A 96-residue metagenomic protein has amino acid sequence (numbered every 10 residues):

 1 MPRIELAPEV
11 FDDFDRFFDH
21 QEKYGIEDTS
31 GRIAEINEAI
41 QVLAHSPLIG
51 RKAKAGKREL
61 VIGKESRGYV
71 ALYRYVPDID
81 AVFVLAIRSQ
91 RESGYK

Functional and structural regions predicted by a protein language model:
M1-R58, K64, D78: Basic, Lys/Arg-enriched alpha-helical interface segments
Q21, K64-K96: Enriched for short, Lys/Arg-rich terminal
